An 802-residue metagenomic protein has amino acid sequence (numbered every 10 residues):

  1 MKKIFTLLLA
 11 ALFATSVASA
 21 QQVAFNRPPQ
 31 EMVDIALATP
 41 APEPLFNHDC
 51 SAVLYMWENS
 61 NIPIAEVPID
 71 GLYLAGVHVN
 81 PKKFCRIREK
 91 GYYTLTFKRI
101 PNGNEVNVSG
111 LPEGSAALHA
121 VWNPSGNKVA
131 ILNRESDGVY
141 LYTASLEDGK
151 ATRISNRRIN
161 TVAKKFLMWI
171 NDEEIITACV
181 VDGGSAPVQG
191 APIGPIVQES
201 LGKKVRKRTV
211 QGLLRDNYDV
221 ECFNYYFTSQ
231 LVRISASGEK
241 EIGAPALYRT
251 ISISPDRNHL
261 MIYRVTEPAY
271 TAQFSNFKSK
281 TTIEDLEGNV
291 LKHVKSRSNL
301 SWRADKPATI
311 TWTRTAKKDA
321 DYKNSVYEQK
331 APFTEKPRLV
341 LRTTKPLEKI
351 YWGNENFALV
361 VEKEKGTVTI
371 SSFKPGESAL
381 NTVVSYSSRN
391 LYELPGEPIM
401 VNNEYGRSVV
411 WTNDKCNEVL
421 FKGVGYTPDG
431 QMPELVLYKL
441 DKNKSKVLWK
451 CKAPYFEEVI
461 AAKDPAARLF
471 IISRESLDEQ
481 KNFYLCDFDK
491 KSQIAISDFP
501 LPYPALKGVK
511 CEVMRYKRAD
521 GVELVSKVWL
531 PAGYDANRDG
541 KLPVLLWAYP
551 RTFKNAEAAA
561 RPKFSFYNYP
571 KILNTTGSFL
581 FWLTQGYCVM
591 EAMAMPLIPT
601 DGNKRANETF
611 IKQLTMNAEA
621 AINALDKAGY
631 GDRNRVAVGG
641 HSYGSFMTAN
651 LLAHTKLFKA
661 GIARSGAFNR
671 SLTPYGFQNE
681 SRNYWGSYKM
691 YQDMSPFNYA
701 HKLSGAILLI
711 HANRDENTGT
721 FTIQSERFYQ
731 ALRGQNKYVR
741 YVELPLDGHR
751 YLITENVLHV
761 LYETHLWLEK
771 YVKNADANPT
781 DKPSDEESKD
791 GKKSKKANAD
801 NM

Functional and structural regions predicted by a protein language model:
M1-Q22: Bacterial Sec-dependent N-terminal signal peptides
L7, A20-S492, D498-G508, R561 (+1 more regions): Beta-propeller folds
G91-Y93, I100, E557, R561-M802: Active-site-proximal cap/loop segments of hydrolase catalytic domains
D182, E267, T315-K318, F333 (+13 more regions): Short, glycine-/Ser/Thr-/acidic-enriched flexible segments
T281, I310, V383, F483 (+6 more regions): Conserved hydrophobic/aromatic pocket- or pore-lining residues that grip, position, or stack substrates in active sites
T313, W529, W547-A548, G639 (+1 more regions): Short hydrophobic segments within beta-strands
S497-G540: N-terminal cap/lid segment of alpha/beta-hydrolase-fold proteins
D539-R551: Short beta-strand element of the alpha/beta-hydrolase
